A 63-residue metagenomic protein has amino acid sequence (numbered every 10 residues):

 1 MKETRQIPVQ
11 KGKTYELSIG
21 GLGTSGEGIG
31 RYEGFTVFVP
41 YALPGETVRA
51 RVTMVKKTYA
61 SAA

Functional and structural regions predicted by a protein language model:
M1-A63: Non-catalytic accessory regions of SAM-dependent methyltransferases
